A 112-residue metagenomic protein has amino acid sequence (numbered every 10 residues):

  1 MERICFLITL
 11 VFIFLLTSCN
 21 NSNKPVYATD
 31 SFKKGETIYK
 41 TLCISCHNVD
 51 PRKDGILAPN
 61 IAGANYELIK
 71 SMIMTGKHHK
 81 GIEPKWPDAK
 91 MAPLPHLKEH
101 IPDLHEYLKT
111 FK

Functional and structural regions predicted by a protein language model:
M1-S18: Sec-dependent bacterial lipoprotein signal peptides
C19-I38, D54-L57: Electrostatic cytochrome c docking/interface patches
K33-K40, A62-E67: Sequence context surrounding c-type heme c attachment/ligation sites in exported
G35, Y39-V49, M91, L104 (+1 more regions): The canonical Cys-X-X-Cys-His
D50-P51, N65: A mature extracytoplasmic/lumenal domain signature
K53-D54, M72: Short acidic/histidine- and often glycine-rich active-site loop of Leloir-type glycosyltransferases that engages
D54-A62, K77-F111: Axial heme c-ligation environment in periplasmic c-type cytochrome domains
N65-G76: Short microdomains enriched in Cys/His and/or Lys/Arg
